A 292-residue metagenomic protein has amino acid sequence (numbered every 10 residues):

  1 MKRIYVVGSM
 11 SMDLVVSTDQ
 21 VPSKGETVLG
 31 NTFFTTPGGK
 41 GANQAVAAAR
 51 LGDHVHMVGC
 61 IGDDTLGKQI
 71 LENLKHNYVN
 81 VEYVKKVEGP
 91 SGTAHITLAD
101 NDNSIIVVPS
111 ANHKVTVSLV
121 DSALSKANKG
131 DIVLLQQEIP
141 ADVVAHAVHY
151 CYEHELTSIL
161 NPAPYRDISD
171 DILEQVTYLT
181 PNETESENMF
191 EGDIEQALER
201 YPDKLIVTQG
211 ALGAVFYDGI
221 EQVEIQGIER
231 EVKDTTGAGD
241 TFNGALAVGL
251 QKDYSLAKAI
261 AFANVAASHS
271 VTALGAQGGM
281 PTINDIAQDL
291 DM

Functional and structural regions predicted by a protein language model:
M1-C60, T65-Q69, H76, Q277: Glycine-rich phosphate/adenosyl-contacting loop at the front of the ribokinase-like
R3, D131-I132, Y178: Structural motif
I4, A197-M292: Conserved phosphate-binding/catalytic region of the ribokinase-like
E26-T27, T35, R50-D131, A287-M292: Conserved N-terminal subdomain of the carbohydrate kinase-like
A49-R50, Y152, Q251: Gly/Ala-rich phosphate-binding loop of Rossmann-like dinucleotide-binding domains, activating on the conserved
G59, V84, Q136-Q137, N161: Glycine- and other small-residue-rich loops at beta-strand/loop junctions that grip anionic moieties
D63-D64, E138-D142, P162-R166: Short beta->alpha connector loops
V148, Y152-Q226, E231: Conserved phosphate/ATP/ADP-binding segment of small-molecule kinases
